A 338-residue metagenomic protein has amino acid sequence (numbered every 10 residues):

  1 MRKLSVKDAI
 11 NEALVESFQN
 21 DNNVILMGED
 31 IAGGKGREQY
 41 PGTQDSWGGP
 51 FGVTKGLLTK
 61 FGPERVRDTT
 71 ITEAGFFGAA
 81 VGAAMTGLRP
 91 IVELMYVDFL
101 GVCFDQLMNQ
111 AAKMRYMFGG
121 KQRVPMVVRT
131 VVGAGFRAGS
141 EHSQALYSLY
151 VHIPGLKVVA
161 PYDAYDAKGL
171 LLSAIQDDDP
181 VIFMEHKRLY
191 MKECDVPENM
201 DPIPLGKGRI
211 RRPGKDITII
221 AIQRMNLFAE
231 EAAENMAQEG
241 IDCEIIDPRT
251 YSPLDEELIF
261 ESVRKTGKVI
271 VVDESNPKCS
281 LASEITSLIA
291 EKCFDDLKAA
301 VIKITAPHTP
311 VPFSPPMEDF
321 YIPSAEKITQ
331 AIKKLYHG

Functional and structural regions predicted by a protein language model:
M1-P180, M184, D319-F320: Thiamine diphosphate
K35-K60, Q122-V127, K187-G338: Thiamine diphosphate
